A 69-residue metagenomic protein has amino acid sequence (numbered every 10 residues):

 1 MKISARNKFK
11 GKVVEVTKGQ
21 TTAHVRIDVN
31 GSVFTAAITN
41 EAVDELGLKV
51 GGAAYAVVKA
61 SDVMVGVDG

Functional and structural regions predicted by a protein language model:
M1-G69: Non-catalytic connector elements of ABC transporters
